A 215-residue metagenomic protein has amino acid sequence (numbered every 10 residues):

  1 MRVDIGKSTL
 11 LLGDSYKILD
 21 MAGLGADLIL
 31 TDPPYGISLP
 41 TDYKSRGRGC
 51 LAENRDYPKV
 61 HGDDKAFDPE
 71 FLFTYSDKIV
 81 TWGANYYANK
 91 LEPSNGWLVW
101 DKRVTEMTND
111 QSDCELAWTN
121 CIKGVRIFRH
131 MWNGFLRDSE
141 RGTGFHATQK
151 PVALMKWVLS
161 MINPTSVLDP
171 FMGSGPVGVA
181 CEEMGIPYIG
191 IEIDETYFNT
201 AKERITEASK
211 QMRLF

Functional and structural regions predicted by a protein language model:
M1-L168, S174-F215: Class I S-adenosyl-L-methionine-dependent methyltransferase catalytic core
